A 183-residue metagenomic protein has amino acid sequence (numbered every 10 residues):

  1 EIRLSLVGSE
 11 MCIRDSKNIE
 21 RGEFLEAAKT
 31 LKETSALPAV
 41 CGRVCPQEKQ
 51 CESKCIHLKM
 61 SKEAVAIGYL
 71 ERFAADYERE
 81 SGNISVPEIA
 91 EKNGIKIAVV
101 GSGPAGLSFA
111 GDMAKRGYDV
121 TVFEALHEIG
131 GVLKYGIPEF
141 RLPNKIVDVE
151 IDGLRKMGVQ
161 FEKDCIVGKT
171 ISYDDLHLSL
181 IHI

Functional and structural regions predicted by a protein language model:
E1-G8, I13, I181-H182: Single conserved hydrophobic/aromatic residue that forms the stacking wall/gate of nucleotide- or nucleobase-binding
I2, S172-Y173: Acidic, amphipathic alpha-helical patches
R3, S9, E23-F24, V159-Q160: Gly/lys/ser-thr-rich phosphate-binding loops in alpha/beta enzymes that coordinate phosphoanhydride or phosphate groups
R3, S9-E10, C41, C45 (+2 more regions): Short cysteine clusters
R14-R21, T30-K32, K59, E63-G68 (+2 more regions): Beta1-alpha1 glycine-rich phosphate/pyrophosphate-binding loop at the start of Rossmann-like nucleotide-binding domains
R14-R43, S61-I89: Ferredoxin-type iron-sulfur electron-transfer modules in oxidoreductases and energy-metabolism complexes
A90-I97: A short, charged/proline- and glycine-enriched loop that marks the coil->beta-strand transition at the N-terminal
